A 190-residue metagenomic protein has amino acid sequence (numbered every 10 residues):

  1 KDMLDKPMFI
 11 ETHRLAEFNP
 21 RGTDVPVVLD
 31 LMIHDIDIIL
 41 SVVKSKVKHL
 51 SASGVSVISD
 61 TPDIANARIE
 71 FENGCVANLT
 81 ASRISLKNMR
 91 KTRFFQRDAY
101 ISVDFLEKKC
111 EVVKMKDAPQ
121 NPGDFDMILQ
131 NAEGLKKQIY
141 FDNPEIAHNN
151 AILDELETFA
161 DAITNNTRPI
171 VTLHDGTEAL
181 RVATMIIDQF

Functional and structural regions predicted by a protein language model:
K1-M8, E72-N73: Basic phosphate/pyrophosphate-binding loop/patch that engages nucleotide-derived ligands
M3, V42, A162: Conserved catalytic core of Hanks-type protein kinase domains
D5-P7, V47, N166: A general structural motif
K6-P7, E11-E17, Q130: Mobile beta-alpha loop/short-helix "lid" or hinge segments that flank ligand
H13, F18-K87, K91-F95, F105-E107 (+1 more regions): Rossmann-like dinucleotide-binding domain that binds NAD(P)(H)
V42-S45, R97-I101, I186-Q189: Phosphate/oxyanion-binding loops and surfaces in catalytic or ligand/nucleic-acid-binding neighborhoods
E72, L153-F190: C-terminal helix-rich "cap/oligomerization" subdomain common to oxidoreductases
D98-I170: C-terminal glycine/acidic-rich active-site capping loop/insertion
